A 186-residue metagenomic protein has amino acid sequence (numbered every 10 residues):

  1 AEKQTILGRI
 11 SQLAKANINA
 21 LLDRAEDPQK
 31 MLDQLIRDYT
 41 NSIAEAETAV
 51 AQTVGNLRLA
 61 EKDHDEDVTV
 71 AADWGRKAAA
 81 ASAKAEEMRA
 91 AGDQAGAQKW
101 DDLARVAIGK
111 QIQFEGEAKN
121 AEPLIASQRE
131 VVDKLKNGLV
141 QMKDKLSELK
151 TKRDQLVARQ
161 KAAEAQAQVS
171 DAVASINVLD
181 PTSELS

Functional and structural regions predicted by a protein language model:
E2-L57, D101-S186: Long, charged alpha-helical scaffolding segments
L57-D101, K150-R153: Extended alpha-helical coiled-coil "stalk/arm" regions that act as elongated linkers or oligomerization scaffolds
